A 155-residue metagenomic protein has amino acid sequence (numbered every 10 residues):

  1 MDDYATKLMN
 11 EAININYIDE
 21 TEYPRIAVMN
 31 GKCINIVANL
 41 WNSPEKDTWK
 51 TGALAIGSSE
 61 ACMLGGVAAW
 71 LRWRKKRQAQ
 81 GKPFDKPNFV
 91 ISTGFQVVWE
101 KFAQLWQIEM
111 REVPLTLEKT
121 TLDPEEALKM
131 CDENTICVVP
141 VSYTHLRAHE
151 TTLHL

Functional and structural regions predicted by a protein language model:
M1-W49: N-terminal entrance/gating region of PLP-dependent enzymes' catalytic architecture
I13-T21, K46-A53, F84-K86, M110-P114 (+1 more regions): Glycine- and acidic
D19-N30, A55, S59, S92 (+2 more regions): Short acidic-aromatic active-site loops that bind/stabilize oxyanions
A27-N30, I34-N35, W49-K82, V98-F102: Conserved beta-loop-alpha segment that forms the PLP phosphate-binding cup at the N-terminus of a helix
V37, W41-E45, A69, W73-R77 (+2 more regions): Structural motif corresponding to the C-terminal cap of alpha-helices
R74-E133: PLP-dependent aminotransferase-like
T144-T151: Conserved small/polar residues in nucleotide/adenosyl-binding loops
